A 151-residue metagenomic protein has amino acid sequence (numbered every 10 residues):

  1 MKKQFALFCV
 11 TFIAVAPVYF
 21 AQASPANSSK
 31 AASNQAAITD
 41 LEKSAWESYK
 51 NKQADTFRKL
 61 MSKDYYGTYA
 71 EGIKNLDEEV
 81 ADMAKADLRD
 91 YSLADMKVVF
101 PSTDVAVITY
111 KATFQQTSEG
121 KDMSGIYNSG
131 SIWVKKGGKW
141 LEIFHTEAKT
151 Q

Functional and structural regions predicted by a protein language model:
M1-C9: Bacterial N-terminal signal peptides that target proteins for export
F8-P17: Bacterial N-terminal signal peptides
F20-L60: Short, low-complexity N-terminal intrinsically disordered segments enriched in polar/charged residues
E42, Y49, Q53, M61-Y65 (+4 more regions): Sec/Tat-exported extracytoplasmic proteins
A45, Q53-F57, Y65, E79 (+2 more regions): Hydrophobic pocket/interface hotspot
R58-S92: Short solvent-exposed beta->alpha transition segments
A81-M123: Surface-exposed, charged secondary-structure patches
I126-Q151: Short beta-strand edge/turn micro-motifs at domain boundaries
